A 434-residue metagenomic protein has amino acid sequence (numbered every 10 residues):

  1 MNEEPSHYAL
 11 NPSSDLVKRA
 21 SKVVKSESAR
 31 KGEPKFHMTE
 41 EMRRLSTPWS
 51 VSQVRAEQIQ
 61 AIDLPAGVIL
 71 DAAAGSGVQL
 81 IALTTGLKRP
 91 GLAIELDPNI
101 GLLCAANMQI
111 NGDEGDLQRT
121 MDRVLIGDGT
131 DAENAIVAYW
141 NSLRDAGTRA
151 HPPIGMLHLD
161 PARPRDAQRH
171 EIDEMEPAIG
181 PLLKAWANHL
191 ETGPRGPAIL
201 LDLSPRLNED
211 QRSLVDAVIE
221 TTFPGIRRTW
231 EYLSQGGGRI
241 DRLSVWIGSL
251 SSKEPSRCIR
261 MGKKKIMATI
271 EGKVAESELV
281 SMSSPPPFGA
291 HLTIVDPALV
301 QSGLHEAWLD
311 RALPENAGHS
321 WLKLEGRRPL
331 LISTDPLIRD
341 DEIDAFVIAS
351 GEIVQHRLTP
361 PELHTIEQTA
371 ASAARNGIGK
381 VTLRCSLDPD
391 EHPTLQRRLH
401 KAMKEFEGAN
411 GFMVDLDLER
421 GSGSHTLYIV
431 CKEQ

Functional and structural regions predicted by a protein language model:
M1-Q434: SAM-dependent transferase fold signal centered on methyltransferase-like domains, encompassing both Class I
